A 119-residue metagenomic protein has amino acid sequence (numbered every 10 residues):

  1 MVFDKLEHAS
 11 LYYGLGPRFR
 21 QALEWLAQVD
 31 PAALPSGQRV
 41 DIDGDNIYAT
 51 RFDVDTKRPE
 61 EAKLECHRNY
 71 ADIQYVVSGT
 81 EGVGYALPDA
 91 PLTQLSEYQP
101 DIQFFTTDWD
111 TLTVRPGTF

Functional and structural regions predicted by a protein language model:
M1-D43: Surface/interface-facing alpha-helical segments and adjacent flexible terminal/loop regions used for partner/assembly
R18-P31, Y75-V77, L95-Q103: N-terminal short leaders/motifs
G37-P59, L64-E65, N69-S78, G84-A86: A short glycine-rich, His/Asp/Glu-containing loop-to-beta-strand
R58, P91-Q94: A short local loop/turn or secondary-structure capping micro-motif enriched for an aromatic residue
R68-E81, L87-D89, E97-F105, P116: Short, conserved beta-strand element in jelly-roll/cupin
T106-D110: A conserved acidic, glycine/proline-rich C-terminal tail/linker
T113-F119: Beta-rich strand-turn-strand
